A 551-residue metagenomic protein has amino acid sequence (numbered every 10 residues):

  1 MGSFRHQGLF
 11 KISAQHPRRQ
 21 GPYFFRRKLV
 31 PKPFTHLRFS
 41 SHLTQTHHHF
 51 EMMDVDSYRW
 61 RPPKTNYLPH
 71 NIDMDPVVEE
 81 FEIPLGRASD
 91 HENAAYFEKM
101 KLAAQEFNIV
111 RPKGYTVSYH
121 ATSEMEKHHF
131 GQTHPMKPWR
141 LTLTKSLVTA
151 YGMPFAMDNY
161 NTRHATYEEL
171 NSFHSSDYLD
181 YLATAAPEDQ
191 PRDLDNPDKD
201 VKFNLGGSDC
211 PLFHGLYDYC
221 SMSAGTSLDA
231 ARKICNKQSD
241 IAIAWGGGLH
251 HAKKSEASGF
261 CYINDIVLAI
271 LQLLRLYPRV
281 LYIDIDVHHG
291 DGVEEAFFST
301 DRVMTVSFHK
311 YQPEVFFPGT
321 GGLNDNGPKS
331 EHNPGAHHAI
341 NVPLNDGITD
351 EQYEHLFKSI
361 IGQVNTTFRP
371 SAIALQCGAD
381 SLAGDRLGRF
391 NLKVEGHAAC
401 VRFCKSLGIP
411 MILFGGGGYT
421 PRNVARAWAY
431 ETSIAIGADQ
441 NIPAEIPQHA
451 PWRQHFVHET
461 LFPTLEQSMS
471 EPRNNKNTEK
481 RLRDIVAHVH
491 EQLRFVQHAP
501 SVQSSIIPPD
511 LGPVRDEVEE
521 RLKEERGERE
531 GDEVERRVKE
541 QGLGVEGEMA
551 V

Functional and structural regions predicted by a protein language model:
S3-R5, L9-I12, R26, F34 (+4 more regions): A general "terminal functional-core" signal
E126-Q132: Short N-terminal binding/cap micro-motifs at the start of the first secondary-structure element
H134-A150: Short catalytic helix/loop segments, enriched in acidic residues and glycine and frequently bearing histidine
K137-R140, T166, V424: Alpha-helical interaction elements in eukaryotic regulators
F155: Globin-like tetrapyrrole-binding proteins
D158-T162: A short beta-strand-loop structural module common to alpha/beta enzyme folds
R163-E188: Charged, often glycine-rich, active-site loop that binds/positions anionic groups
